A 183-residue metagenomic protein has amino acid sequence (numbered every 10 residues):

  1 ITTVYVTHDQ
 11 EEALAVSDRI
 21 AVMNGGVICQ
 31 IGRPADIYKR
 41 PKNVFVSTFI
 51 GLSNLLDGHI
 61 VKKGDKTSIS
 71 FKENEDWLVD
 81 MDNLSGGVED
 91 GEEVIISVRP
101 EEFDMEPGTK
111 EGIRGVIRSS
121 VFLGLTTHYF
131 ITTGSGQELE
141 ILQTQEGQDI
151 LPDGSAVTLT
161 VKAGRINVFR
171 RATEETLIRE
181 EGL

Functional and structural regions predicted by a protein language model:
I1-T2, T7-E75: Internal alpha/beta loop-helix hairpins
S53, K62-L183: Non-catalytic connector elements of ABC transporters
